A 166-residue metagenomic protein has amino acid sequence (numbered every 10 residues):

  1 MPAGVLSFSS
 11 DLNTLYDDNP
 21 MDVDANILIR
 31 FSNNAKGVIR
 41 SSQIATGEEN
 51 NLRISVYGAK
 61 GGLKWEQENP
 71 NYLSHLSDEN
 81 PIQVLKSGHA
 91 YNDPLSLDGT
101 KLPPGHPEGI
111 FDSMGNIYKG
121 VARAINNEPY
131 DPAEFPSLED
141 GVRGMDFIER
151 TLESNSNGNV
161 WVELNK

Functional and structural regions predicted by a protein language model:
A3, K36, D112-N116, D146: Generic recognition of short, well-ordered alpha-helical interface segments
A3-Y16, K36-S41: NAD(P)-dependent dehydrogenases' Rossmann-like dinucleotide-binding region
G4, N19-M21, A35, E48-L52: Glycine/proline-rich active-site loop of Rossmann-fold NAD(P)-dependent oxidoreductases
F8-L12, P20, N26-N33, I54 (+2 more regions): C-terminal glycine/acidic-rich active-site capping loop/insertion
N13, R40-I44, Y57-K60, N165-K166: Glycine-rich Rossmann NAD(P)(H)-binding loop
D17, R40-E48, H106-G109: Glycine-rich phosphate/pyrophosphate-binding beta-alpha loops
G141-N155: C-terminal hydrophobic helical "lid"/dimerization subdomain of Rossmann-like NAD(P)H-dependent oxidoreductases
E153-K166: C-terminal capping/lid region of NAD(P)-dependent oxidoreductase domains
